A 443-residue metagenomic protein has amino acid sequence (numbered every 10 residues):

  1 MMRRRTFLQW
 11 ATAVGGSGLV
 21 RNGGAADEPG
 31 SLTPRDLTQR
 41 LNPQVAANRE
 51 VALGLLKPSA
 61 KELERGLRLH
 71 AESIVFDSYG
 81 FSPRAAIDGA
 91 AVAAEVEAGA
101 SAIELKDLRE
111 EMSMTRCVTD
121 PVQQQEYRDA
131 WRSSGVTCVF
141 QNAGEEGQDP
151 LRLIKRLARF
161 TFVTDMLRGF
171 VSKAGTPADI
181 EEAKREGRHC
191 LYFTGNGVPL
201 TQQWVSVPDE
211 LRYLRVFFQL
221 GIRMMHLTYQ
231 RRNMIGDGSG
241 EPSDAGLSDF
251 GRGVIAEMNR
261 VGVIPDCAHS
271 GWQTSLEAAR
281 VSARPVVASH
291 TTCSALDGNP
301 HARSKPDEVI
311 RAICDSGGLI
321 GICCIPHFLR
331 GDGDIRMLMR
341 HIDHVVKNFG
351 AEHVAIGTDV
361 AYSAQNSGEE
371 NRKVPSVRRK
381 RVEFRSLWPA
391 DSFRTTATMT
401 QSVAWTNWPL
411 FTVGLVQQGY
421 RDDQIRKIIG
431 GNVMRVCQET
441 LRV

Functional and structural regions predicted by a protein language model:
M1-L8: Twin-arginine (Tat) signal peptide motif
L8-S17, D27-T228, N233-P242, A302-G317 (+1 more regions): N-terminal hydrophobic targeting/anchoring segments and the immediately downstream early-domain regions of hydrolases
G23-G24: Cleavable N-terminal signal peptides
G236-G331: Active-site core of metal-dependent hydrolases
